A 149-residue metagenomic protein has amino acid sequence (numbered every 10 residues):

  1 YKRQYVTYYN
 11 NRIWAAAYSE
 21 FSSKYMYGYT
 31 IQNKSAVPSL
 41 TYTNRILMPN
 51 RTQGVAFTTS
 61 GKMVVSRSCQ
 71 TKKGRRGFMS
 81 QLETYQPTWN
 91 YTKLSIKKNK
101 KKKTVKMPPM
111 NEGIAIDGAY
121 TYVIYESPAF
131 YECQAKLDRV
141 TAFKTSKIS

Functional and structural regions predicted by a protein language model:
K2-Y27: Extracellular-facing segments of soluble proteins and assemblies that are Gly/Ser/Thr-biased and enriched in aromatics
K2-Y8, L47-F57, K106-G118: Repeated scaffold domains used in trafficking and secretory/extracellular systems, primarily beta-propellers
N10-R12, S60-K62, G118-Y120: Short coil/turn segments that connect the beta-strands within blades of beta-propeller domains
A16-Y18, S66-C69, I124-S127: Recurrent small/Gly-Pro-centered beta-turn motifs in extracellular repeat architectures
F21-T30, T71-Q86, A129-S149: Structural motif
N33, P87-Y91, I96, K147: Short coil turn/linker residues within repeat-based beta-strand modules
P38-I46, T92-T104: A short beta-strand motif characteristic of beta-propeller blades
L47-K93: Loop/turn-rich, solvent-exposed surfaces of beta-rich toroidal or solenoidal domains
